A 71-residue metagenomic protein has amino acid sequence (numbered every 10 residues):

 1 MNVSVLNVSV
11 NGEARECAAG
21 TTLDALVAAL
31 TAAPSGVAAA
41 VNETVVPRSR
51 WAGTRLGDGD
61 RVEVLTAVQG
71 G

Functional and structural regions predicted by a protein language model:
M1-G70: Ubiquitin-like/PB1-type beta-grasp interaction modules and other compact soluble beta-rich domains
